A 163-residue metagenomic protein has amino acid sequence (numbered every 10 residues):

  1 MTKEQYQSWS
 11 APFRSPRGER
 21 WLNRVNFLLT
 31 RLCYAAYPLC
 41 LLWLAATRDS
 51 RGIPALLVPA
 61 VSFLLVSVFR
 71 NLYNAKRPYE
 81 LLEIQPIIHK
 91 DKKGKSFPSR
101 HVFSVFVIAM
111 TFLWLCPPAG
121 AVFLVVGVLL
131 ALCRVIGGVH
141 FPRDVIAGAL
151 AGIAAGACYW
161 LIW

Functional and structural regions predicted by a protein language model:
M1-Y37, S50, V66-G94: N-terminal transmembrane-helix/juxtamembrane module of multi-pass inner/ER membrane proteins
F27-R31, A45, L115-P118: Membrane-interface junctions
A36, S50-V58, A119-V122, R143-A147: Alpha-helical transmembrane segments of integral membrane proteins
A36-L44, A154-A157: Hydrophobic core of alpha-helical transmembrane segments in multi-pass integral membrane proteins
C40-L65: Interfacial segments of alpha-helical transmembrane regions
L42-A46, V66, R70-N74, L113 (+1 more regions): Membrane-water interface at transmembrane helix exits
L57-R70, A121-C133: Small-polar-interrupted transmembrane alpha-helices in polytopic inner-membrane proteins
E83-W163: Membrane-embedded catalytic cores of phosphoryl/pyrophosphoryl-handling enzymes
